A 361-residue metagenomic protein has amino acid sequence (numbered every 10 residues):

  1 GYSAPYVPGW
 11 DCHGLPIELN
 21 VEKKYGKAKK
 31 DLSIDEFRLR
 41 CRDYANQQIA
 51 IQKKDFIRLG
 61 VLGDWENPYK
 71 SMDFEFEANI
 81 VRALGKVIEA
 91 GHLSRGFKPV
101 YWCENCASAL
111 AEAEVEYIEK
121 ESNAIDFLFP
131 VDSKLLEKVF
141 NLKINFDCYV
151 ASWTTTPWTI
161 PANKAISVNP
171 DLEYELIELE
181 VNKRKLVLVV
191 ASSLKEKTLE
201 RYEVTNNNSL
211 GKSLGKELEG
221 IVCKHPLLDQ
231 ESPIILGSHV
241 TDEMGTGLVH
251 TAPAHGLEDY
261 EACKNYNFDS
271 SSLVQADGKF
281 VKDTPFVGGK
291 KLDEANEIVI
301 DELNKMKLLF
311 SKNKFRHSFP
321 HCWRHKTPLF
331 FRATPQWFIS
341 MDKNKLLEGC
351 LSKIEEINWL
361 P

Functional and structural regions predicted by a protein language model:
G1-L19, K23: N-terminal cofactor/phosphate-binding cores enriched in small/glycine residues, especially glycine-rich loops such as
Y2, E22-P161, V181-K183, G220-C223 (+2 more regions): Residue patterns forming the tRNA-binding/recognition surfaces of aminoacyl-tRNA synthetases and related DALR
Y6, A83, N207, K212 (+3 more regions): A residue-level detector for conformationally permissive "hinge/kink" positions
L15-E22, A191-E200, L236, I300-S311: Short, charge-rich amphipathic segments
K120-S122, P170, K216: Short, surface-exposed loop/turn motifs at beta-strand boundaries within globular domains
P161, A165, L172-L248, L257 (+1 more regions): Protease-associated
